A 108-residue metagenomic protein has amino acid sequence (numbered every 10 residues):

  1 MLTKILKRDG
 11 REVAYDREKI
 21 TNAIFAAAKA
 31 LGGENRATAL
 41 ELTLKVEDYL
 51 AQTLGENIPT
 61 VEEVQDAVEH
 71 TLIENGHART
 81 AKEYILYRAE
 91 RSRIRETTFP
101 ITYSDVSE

Functional and structural regions predicted by a protein language model:
M1-E108: Extended catalytic cores of very large enzyme megasubunits
